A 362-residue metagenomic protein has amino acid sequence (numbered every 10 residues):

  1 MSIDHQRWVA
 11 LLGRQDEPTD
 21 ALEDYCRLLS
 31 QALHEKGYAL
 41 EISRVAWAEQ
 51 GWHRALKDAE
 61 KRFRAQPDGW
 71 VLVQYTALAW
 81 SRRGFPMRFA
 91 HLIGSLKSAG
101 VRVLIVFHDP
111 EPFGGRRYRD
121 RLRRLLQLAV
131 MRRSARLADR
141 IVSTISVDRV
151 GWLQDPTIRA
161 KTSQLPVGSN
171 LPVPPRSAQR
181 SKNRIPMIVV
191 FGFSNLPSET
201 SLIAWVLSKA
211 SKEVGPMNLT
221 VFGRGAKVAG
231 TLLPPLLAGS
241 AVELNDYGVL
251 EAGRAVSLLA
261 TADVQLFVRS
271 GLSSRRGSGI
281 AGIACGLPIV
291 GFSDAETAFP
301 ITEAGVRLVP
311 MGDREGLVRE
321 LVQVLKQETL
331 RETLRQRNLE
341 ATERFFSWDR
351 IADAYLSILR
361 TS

Functional and structural regions predicted by a protein language model:
A21, K326-L359: A charged, aromatic-enriched C-terminal amphipathic alpha-helix characteristic of glycosyltransferases across folds
A90-R102, R121-I141: Membrane-proximal helix-turn-helix segments that form the acceptor-binding/catalytic region of lipid-linked
R136-R176, F191: Donor nucleotide-sugar binding/catalytic pocket of nucleotide-sugar-dependent glycosyltransferases
P166-I185, E199-S201: Acidic anion/phosphate-binding donor-loop and adjacent secondary structure in glycosyltransferase catalytic cores
K182-L233: Conserved catalytic-core segment of nucleotide-activated headgroup transferases in glycan assembly
G223, T231-V256: Nucleotide-activated donor-binding/catalytic signature segment of Leloir-type glycosyltransferases, i.e., the conserved
S257-S274, L287: Acidic donor-binding loop of glycosyltransferase active sites
E303-E315, Q323-T329: Conserved acidic donor-binding segment of nucleotide-sugar-dependent glycosyltransferases
